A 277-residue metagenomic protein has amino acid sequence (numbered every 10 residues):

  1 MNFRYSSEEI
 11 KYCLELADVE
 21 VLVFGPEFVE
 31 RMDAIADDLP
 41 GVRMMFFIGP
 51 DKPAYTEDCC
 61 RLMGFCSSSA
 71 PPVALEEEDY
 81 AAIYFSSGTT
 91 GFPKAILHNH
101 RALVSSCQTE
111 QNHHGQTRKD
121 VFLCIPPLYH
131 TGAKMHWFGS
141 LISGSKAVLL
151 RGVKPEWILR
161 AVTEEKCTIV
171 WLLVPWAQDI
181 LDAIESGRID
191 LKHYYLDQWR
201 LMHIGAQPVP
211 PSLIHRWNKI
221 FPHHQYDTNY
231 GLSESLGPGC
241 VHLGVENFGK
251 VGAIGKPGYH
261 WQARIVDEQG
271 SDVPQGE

Functional and structural regions predicted by a protein language model:
M1-R61: Structural core segment of the AMP-binding/adenylate-forming
M1-V23, K94-L97, C124, K146-G152 (+1 more regions): Short beta-strand->loop structural element characteristic of the AMP-binding/adenylate-forming
L22, Y80, S86-T89, F122 (+7 more regions): Conserved S/T- and glycine-rich ATP-binding loop of Class I adenylate-forming
F47-P50, G64-F85, F92, G115-V121 (+1 more regions): Conserved pre-ATP/AMP-binding loop-to-beta segment of ANL
A81-S105: Conserved AMP-binding A3 loop
V104-V121, Y129-I169, A183-I184: Conserved AMP-binding/adenylation subdomain of ANL enzymes
I142, C167-L172, L181-G249, Y259-Q262 (+1 more regions): Gly/Ser/Thr-rich phosphate-binding loop
R264-E277: Conserved beta-loop-beta connector loops within the AMP-binding
